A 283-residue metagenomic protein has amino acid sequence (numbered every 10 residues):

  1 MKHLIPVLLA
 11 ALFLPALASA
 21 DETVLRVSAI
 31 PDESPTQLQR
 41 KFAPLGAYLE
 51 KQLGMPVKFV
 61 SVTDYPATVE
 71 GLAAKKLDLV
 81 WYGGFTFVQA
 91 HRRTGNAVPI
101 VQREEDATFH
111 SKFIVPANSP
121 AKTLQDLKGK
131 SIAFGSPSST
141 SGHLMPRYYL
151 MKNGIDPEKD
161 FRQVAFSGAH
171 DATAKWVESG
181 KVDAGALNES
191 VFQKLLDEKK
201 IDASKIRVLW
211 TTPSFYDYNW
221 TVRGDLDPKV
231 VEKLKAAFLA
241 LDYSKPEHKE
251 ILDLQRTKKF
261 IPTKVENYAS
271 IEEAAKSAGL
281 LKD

Functional and structural regions predicted by a protein language model:
M1-L4: Positively charged n-region of N-terminal signal peptides that target proteins for export
P6-A16: Bacterial N-terminal signal peptides
D21-T86: Extracytoplasmic small-molecule ligand-binding "clamshell" domains of the periplasmic binding protein/Venus flytrap
E22-S28, E33-P44, D217, T221-D283: An extracytoplasmic/periplasmic, membrane-proximal ligand-sensing/linker region
D32-P35, E105, I114-P120, G135-G142: Short coil/turn segments
P66-V80, R93-T94, Q125, A169-S190: Short helices/loops that flank or line small-molecule/ion binding pockets
E70-D126: Acidic, polar ligand-binding/catalytic clefts
S119, K130-K229: Pocket-lining segment of extracytoplasmic ligand-binding domains
